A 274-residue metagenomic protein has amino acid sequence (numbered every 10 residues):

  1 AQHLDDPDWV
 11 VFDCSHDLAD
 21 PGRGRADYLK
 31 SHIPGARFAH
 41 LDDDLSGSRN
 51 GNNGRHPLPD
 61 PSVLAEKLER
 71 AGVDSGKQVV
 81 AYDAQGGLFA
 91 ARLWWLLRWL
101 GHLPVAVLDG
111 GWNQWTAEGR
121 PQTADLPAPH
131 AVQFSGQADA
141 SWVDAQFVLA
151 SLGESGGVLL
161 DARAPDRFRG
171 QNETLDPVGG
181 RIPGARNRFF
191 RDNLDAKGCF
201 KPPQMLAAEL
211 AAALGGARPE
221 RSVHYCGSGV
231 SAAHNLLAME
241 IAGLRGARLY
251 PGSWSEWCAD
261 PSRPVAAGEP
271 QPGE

Functional and structural regions predicted by a protein language model:
A1-E274: Cytosolic catalytic domains that perform sulfur/thiol-centered chemistry
